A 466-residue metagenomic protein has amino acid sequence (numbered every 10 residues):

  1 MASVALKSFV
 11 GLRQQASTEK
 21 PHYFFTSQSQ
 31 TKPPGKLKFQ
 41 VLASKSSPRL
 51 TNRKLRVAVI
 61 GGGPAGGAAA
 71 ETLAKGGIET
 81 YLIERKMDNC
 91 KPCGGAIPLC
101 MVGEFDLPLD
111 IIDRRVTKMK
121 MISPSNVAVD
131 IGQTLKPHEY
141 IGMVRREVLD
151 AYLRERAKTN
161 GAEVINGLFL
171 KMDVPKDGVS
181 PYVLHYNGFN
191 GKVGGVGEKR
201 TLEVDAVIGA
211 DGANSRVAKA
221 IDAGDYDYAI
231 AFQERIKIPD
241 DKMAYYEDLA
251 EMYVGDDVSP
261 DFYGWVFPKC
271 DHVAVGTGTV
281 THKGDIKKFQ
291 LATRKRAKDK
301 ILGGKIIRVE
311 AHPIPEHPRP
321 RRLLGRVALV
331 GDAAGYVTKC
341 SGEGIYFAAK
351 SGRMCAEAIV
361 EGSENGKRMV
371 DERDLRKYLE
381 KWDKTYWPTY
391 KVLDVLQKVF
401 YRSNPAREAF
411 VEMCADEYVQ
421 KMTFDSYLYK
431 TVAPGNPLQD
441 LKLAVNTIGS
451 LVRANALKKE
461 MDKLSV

Functional and structural regions predicted by a protein language model:
M1-K38: N-terminal chloroplast transit peptides
T26-Q30, V360-V466: C-terminal helical "tail/cap" subdomain of flavin- and related membrane-associated enzymes
K45-A65, Y81: Beta1/beta-strand and adjacent pyrophosphate-binding region of the FAD-binding site in flavoprotein oxidoreductases
T51-N52, G76, E155-I306, P315-R321 (+1 more regions): Predominantly flavin-linked oxidoreductase catalytic cores and closely associated redox partners
A58-G62, E71-C93: Glycine-rich FAD pyrophosphate-binding loop
A96-A162, N166-G167, M172-N187: A conserved beta-strand/loop capping segment in the N-terminal third of enzymes that catalyze redox or closely related
V280-A311, P320-R321, A328, R353 (+2 more regions): Flavin-binding catalytic cores
H312-G335, K339, W387-V392, K398-E408 (+1 more regions): FAD-binding beta-loop-beta segment adjacent to the flavin cofactor pocket
